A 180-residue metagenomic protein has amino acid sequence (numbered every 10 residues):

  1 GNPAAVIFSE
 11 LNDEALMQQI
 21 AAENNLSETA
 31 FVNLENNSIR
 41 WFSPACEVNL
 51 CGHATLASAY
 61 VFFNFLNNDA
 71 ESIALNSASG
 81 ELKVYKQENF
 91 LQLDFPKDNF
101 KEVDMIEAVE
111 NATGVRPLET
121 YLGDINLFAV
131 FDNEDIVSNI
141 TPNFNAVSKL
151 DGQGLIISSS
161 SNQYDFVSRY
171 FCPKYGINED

Functional and structural regions predicted by a protein language model:
N2-D180: Active-site proximal loop and beta-alpha junction motif in alpha/beta enzyme cores
